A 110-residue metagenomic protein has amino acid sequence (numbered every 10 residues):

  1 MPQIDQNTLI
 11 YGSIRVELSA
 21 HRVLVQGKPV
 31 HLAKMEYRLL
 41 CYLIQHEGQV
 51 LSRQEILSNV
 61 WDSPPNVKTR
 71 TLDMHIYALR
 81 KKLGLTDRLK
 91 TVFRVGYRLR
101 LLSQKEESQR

Functional and structural regions predicted by a protein language model:
M1-Y11, R110: Basic, amphipathic DNA-recognition helix from helix-turn-helix-like DNA-binding domains
Q3-D5, V16-R22: A short, compositionally biased
G12, S19, Q26: ABC transporter nucleotide-binding domain catalytic core, centered on the Walker B motif
I14-V16, L89: A structural signal for short hydrophobic beta-strand segments in well-ordered beta-sheet cores
L18, L32-A33, L101: Short capping micro-motif at the N-terminus of alpha-helices
R22, G27-K34, R38-M74, K81-K82 (+2 more regions): Positively charged, aromatic-enriched patches within helix-turn-helix-type DNA-binding elements, predominantly
R88-R110: A short linear beta-strand->loop->alpha-helix hinge motif most characteristic of winged-helix/helix-turn-helix
